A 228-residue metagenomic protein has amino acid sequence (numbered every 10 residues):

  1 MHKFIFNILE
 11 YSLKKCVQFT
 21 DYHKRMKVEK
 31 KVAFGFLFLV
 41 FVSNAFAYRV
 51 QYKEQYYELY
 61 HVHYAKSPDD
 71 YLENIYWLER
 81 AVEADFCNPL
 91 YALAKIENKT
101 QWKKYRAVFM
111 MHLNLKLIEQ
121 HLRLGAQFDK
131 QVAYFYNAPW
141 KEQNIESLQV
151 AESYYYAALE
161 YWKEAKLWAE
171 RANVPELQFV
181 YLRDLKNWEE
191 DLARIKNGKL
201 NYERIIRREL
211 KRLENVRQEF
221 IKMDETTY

Functional and structural regions predicted by a protein language model:
H23-A33: Bacterial N-terminal signal peptides that target proteins for export
A47-F109: Immediate post-signal-peptide N-terminus of mature secreted/exported proteins
K53-A65, A107-Y134, K186: Amphipathic alpha-helical repeat scaffolds of TPR domains
H61-I75, E79, A157-Y228: C-terminal amphipathic alpha-helix
D85-F86, L93, E97-T100, Y155 (+3 more regions): Alpha-helical junction/boundary sensor with strong preference for TPR arrays
W102, F128-Y156, A169-N187: Short coil/linker segments at helix-helix boundaries
